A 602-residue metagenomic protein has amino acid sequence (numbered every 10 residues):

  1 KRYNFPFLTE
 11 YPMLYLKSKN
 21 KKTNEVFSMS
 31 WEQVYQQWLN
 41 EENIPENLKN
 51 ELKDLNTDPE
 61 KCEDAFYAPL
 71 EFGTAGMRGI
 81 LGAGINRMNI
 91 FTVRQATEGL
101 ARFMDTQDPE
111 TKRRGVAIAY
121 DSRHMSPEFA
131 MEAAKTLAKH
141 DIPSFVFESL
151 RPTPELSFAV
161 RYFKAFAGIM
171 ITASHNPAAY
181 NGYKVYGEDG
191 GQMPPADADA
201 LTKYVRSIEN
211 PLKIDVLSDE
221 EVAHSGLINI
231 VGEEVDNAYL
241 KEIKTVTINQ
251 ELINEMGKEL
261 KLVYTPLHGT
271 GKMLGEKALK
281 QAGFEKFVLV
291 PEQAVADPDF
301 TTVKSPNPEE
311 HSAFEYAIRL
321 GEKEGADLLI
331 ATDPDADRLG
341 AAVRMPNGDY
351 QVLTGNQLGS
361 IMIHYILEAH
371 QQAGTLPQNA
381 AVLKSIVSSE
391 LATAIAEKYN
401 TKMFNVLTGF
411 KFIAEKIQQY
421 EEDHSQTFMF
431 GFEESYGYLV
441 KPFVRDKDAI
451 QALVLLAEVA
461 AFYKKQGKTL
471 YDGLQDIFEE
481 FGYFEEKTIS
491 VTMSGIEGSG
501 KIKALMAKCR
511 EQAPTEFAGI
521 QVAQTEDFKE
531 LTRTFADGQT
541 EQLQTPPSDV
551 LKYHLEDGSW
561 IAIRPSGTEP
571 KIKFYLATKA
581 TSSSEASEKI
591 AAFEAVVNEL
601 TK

Functional and structural regions predicted by a protein language model:
R2-S28: Short, Lys/Arg-enriched N-terminal segments with co-localized hydrophobic residues within the first ~10-30 amino acids
Y35-A133, I228-E259: An N-terminal, well-structured beta->alpha segment
N43, K61-L70, N181-A313: Gly/Ser/Thr-enriched, mixed-charge loops and adjacent short helices that form phosphate/oxyanion-binding elements
F66-N86, A173-N176, P266-L274, A278 (+4 more regions): Conserved phosphate/anionic-ligand binding catalytic regions in large, soluble enzymes, centered on
R114-D121, K261-Y264, M273, L439 (+1 more regions): Short glycine-rich or small-residue beta-strand-to-loop segments that form or flank ligand, phosphate, metal/Fe-S
A117-Y180, E285-G340: N-terminal small/polar loop signature for handling phosphorylated ligands or for N-terminal nucleophile
Y186-V216, N356-N379, K384-T393, A449: Glycine-rich phosphate-binding loop plus the immediately following alpha-helix
E322, D327-L328, D349, A369-R564 (+3 more regions): Phosphate-binding and adjacent anionic-ligand microenvironments
